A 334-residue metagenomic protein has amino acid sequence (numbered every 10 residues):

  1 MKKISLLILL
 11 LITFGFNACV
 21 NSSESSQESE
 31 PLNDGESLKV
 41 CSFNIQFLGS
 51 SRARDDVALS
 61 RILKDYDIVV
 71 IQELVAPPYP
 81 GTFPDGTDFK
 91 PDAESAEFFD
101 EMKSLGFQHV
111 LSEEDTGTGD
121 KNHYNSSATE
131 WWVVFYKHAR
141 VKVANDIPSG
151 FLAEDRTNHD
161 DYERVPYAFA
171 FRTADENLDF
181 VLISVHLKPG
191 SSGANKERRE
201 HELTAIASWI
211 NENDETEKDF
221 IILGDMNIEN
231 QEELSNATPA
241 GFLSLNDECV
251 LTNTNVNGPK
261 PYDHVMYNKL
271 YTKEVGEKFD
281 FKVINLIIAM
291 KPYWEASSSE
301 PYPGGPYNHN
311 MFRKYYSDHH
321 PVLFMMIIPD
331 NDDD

Functional and structural regions predicted by a protein language model:
I4-T13: Sec-dependent N-terminal signal peptides
G15-E36, D332-D334: Bacterial Sec-dependent N-terminal signal peptides
S37-F47, N145-G150, D179-P189: Active-site-proximal beta-strand elements of phosphoester/diester hydrolases
V40-I45, L59, L63-E94, F135 (+3 more regions): Active-site beta-strand/loop signature of hydrolases that rely on acidic residues for catalysis
I45-S50, L74-P78, E114-G119, A139-K142 (+6 more regions): Solvent-exposed loop/turn segments at secondary-structure junctions within structured extracellular/periplasmic domains
R52-L59, L63, F151, R156 (+1 more regions): Extracytoplasmic, non-cytosolic globular domains
P80, P84-D179: Structured beta-strand-rich core segments of catalytic domains in phosphoester-bond hydrolases
E212-K218, I228-D334: Metal-dependent phosphoester-hydrolase catalytic domains
